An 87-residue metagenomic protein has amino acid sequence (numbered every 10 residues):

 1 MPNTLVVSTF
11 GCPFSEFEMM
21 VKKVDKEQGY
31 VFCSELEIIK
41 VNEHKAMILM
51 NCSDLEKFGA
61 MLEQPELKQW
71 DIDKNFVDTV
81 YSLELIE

Functional and structural regions predicted by a protein language model:
M1-K68, T79-E87: Short S/T/G/P-rich N-terminal loop/turn motif that feeds into the first structured element of a domain
Q69-N75: C-terminal structural segments of small proteins and small subunits
